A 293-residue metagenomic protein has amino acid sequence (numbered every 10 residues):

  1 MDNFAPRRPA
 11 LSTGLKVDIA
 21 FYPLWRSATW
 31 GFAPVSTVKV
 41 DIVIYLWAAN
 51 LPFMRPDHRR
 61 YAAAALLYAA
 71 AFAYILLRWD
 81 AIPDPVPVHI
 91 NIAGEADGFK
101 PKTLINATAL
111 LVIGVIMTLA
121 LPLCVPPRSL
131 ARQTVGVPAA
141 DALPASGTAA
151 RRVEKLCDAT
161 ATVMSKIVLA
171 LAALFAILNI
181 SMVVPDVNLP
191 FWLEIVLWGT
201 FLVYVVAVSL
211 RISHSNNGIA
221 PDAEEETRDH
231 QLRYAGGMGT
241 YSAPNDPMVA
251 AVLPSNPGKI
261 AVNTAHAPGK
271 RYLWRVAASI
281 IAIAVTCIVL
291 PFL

Functional and structural regions predicted by a protein language model:
L51-L67: Alpha-helical transmembrane segments and their helix-start/interface "positive-inside/aromatic belt" motifs in integral
R60-A64, D158-A172, G269-V276: Select subsegments of transmembrane alpha-helices in polytopic membrane proteins, especially boundary-proximal
I75-A107, V249-L253, K259-V262: Active-site and channel-lining beta-strand-loop segments that bind or position nucleotide-derived/phosphorylated
P101-P122, P190-Y204: Alpha-helical transmembrane segments
L119-A142, V208-P221: Membrane-water interface of transmembrane alpha-helices
N216-A265: Membrane-proximal soluble regions of multi-pass membrane proteins
V285-L293: Juxtamembrane boundary at the C-terminal end of a transmembrane helix
